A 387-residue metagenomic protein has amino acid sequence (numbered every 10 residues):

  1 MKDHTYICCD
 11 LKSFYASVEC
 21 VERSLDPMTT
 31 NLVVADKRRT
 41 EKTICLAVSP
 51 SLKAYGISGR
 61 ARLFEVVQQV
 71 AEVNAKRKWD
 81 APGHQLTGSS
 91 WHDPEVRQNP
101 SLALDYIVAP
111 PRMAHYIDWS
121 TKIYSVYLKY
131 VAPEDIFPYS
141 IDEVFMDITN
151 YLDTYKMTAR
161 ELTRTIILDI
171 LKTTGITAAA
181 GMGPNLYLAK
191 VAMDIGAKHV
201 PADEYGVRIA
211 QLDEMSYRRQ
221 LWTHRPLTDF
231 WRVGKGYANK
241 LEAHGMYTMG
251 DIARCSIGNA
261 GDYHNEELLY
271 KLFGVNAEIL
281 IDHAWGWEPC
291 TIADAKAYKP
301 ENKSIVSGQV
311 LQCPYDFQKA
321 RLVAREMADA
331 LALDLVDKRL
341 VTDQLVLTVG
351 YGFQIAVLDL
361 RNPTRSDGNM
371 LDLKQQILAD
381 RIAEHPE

Functional and structural regions predicted by a protein language model:
M1-W285, P289-I292: Gly/Gly-Pro- and Ser/Thr-rich, intrinsically disordered tail segments characteristic of DNA damage-repair and tolerance
C8, D229, Y237-E387: DNA-contacting surface of Y-family translesion DNA polymerases
